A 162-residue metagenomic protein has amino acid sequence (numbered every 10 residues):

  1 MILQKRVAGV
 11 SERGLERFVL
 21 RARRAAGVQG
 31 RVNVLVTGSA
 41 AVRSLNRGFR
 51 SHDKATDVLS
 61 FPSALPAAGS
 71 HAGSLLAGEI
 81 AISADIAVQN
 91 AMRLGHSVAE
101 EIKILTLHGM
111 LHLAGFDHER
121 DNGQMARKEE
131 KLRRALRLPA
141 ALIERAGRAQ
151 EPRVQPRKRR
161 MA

Functional and structural regions predicted by a protein language model:
M1-E100, L111-A162: An acidic/histidine-cluster motif and surrounding catalytic segment that typifies divalent-metal-assisted enzyme active
I104-L105: Conserved SAM/SAH cofactor-binding pocket of Class I
